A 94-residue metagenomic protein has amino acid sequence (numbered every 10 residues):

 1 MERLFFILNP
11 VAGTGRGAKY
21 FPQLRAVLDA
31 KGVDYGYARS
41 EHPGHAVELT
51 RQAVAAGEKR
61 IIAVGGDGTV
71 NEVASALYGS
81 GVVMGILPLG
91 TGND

Functional and structural regions predicted by a protein language model:
M1-I61: ATP/NTP phosphate-donor binding region
P10, V64-G66, L87-L89: Glycine-rich beta-strand-to-loop/alpha-helix junction loops that act as flexible
A12, V70, T91: Short, glycine/acidic-enriched loop or turn micro-motifs at the edges of active sites
H45-E48, E72-V73, D94: Phosphate- and divalent-cation-binding pockets in alpha/beta enzyme and binding domains that engage nucleotide-derived
A53, V64-D67, N71: Flexible gly/pro-rich beta->alpha loop and the following alpha-helix that scaffold active-site loops
G68-V82: Short Gly/Thr/Asp-enriched flexible loops that form oxyanion-binding sites at enzyme active sites
S80-D94: Short, acidic/small-residue loops that bind anionic groups at enzyme active sites
